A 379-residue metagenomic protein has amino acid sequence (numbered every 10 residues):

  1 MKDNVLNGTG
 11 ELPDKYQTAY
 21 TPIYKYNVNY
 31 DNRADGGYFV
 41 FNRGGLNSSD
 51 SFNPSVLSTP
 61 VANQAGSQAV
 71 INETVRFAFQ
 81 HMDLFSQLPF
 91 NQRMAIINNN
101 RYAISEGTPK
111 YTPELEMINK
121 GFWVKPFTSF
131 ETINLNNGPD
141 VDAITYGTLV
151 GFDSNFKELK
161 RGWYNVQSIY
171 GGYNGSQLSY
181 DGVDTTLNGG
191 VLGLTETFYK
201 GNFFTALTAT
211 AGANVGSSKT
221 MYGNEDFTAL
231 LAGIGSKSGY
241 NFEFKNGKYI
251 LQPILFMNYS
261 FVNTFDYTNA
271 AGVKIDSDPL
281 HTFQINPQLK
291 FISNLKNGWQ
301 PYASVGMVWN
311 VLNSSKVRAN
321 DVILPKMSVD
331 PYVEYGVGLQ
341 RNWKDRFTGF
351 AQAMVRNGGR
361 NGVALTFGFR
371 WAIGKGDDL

Functional and structural regions predicted by a protein language model:
M1-K2, F39, V124, P253 (+1 more regions): Residue-level detector of buried hydrophobic side-chain packing in well-ordered secondary-structure elements
M1-Q64: Extracellular, surface-exposed repeat/solenoid domains
V40-G45, D153, F369-G376: Short beta-strand-to-coil "C-cap" segments at the C-terminal boundary of structured domains/repeats, marking
N63-L251, Q352-M354, G359: Outer membrane beta-barrel translocator domains of Type V secretion systems
F79-H81, N136-A143, D181-N188, V215-T228 (+2 more regions): Solvent-exposed, glycine/polar-rich loop segments of beta-barrel outer-membrane systems
T148-S154, L194-F198, A209-A211, I234-F242 (+5 more regions): Residues on the lipid-exposed face of transmembrane beta-strands in outer-membrane beta-barrel proteins
E158, K274-L379: Outer membrane beta-barrel transmembrane domains
I250-T264: Solvent-exposed flexible segments
